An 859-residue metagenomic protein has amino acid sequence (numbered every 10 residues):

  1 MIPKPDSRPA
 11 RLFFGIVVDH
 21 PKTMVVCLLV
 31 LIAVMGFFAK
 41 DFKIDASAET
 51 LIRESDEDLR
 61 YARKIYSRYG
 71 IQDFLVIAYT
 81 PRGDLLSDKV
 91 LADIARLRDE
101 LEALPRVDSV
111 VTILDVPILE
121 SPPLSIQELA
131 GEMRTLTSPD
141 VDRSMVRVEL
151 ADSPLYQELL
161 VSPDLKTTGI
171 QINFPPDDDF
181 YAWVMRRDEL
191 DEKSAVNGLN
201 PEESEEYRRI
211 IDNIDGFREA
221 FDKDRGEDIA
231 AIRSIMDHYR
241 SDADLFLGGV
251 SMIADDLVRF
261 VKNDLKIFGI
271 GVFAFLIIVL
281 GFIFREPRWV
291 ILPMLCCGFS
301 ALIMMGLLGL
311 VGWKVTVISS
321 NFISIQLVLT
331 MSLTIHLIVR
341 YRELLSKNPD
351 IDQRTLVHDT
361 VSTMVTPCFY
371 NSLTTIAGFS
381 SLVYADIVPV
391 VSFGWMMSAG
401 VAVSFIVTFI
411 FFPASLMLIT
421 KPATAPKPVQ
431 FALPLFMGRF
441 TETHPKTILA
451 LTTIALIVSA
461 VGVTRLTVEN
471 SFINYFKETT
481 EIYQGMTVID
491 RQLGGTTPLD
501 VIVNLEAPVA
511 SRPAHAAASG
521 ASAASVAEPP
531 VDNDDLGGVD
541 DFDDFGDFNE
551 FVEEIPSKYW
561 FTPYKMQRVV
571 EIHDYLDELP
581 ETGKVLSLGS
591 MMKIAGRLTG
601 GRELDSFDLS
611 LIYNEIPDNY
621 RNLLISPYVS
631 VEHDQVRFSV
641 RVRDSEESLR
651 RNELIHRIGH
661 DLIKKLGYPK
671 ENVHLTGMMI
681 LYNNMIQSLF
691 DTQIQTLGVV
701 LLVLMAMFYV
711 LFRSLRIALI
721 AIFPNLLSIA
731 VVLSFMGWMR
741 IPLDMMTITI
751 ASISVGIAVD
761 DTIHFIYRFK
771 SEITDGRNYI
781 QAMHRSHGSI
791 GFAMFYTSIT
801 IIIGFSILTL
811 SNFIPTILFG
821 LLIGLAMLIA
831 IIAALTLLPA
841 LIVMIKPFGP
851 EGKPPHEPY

Functional and structural regions predicted by a protein language model:
I2-I44, F409, P413-A414, P422 (+4 more regions): Signature of alpha-helical transmembrane segments and their immediate interfacial
T23, I267, G271, L292 (+20 more regions): Alpha-helical transmembrane segments of multi-pass inner-membrane proteins, especially transporters/permeases
R63, S67, A92, D140-P287 (+4 more regions): Extracytoplasmic
K262-V315, Y384-V388, Q695-R740, L810-I814: Interfacial segments of transmembrane alpha-helices in multi-pass membrane proteins
V279, L308, F369-F411, L416-M417 (+4 more regions): Hydrophobic, glycine/alanine-rich multi-pass transmembrane helices and their short helix-loop junctions in large
W289-I338, I717-I766, S806, A833-T836 (+1 more regions): Hydrophobic transmembrane alpha-helices and their membrane-interface caps in long multi-pass transport proteins
L344-L373, I773-Y796: Helix-loop junctions and hydrophobic alpha-helical segments within the transmembrane domains of large membrane
H444-S606: Juxtamembrane segments of multi-pass membrane proteins
